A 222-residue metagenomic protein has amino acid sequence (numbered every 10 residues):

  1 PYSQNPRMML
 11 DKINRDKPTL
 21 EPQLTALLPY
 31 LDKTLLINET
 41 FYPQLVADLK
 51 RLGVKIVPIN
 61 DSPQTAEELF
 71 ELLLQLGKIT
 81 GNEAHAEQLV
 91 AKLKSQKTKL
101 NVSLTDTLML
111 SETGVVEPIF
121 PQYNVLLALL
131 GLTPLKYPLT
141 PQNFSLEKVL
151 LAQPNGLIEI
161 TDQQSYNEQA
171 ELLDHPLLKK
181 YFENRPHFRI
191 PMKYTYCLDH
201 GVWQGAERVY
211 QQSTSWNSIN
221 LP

Functional and structural regions predicted by a protein language model:
P1-R7, F120-Q142, T161, F188-R189: His/Asp/Glu-enriched short active-site or ligand-binding loop at hydrolase and phosphoryl-transfer sites
P1-T40, L132-L135: A short, structured surface patch at a secondary-structure boundary
P22-D32, R51-L52, F144-Q153: Short helices/loops that flank or line small-molecule/ion binding pockets
E39-T40, E112-T113, L139, I160-Q164 (+1 more regions): Short secondary-structure boundary segments
Q44, V57-Q75, D106-N124: Extracytoplasmic ligand-binding site segments that recognize negatively charged/polar headgroups
L52-G53, L130, F182-E183: Short, structured coil segments at secondary-structure junctions
Q64-Q75, E87, L100, T161-P222: Structured C-terminal subdomain patch of bacterial secreted/periplasmic proteins
E83-T133, Y137, I219-P222: Basic- and aromatic-lined ligand-binding clefts that recognize polyanionic substrates
